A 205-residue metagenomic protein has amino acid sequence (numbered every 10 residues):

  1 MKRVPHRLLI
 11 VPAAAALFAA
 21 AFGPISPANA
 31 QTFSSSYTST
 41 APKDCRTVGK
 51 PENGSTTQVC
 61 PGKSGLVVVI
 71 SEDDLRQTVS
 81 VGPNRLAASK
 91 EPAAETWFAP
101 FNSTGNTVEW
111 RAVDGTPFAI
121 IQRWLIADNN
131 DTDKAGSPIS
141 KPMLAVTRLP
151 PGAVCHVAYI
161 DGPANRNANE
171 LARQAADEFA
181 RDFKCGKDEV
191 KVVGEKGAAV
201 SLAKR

Functional and structural regions predicted by a protein language model:
K2-V11, A20-E95: Charge-rich, low-complexity N-terminal segments
A14-A21, L171, A180: Internal, well-ordered interaction modules that form the hydrophobic cores of assembly/scaffold domains in eukaryotic
P24-N29, G136, A198, A203-R205: Intrinsically disordered, low-complexity linkers and terminal tails enriched in Pro/Gly and often acidic or mixed-charge
C45, Q58-S64, P142, P151-H156 (+3 more regions): Functionally engaged cysteine thiol sites
P83, P92-A94, D133-S137, L171-A175: Surface-exposed beta-strand edges and their flanking turn/coil or helix-capping segments
S89-E91, A99-F101, E170-L171: The transition from N-terminal targeting/processing segments to the mature protein
E95-R166: Short helix/strand-capping turn motifs
D161-R205: C-terminal partner/receptor-binding element of secreted or periplasmic proteins
